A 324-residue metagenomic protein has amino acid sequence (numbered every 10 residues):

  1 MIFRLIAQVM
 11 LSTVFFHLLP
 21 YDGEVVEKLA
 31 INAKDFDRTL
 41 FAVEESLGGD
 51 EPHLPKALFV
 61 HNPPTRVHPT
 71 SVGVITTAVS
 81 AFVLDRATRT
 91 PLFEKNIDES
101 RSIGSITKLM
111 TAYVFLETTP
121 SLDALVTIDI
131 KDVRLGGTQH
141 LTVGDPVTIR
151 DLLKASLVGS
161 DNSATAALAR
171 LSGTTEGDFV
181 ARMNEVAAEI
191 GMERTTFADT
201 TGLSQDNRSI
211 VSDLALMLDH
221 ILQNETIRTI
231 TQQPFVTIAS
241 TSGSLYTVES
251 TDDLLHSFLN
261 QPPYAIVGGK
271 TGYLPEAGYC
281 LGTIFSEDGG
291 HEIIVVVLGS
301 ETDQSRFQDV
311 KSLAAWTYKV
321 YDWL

Functional and structural regions predicted by a protein language model:
I2-R4, Q8, F15-A78, T174-L324: Penicillin-recognizing serine hydrolase domain
T88-R89, S102-V126, L214: Active-site SXXK
L92-F93: A structural microfeature
I97-S100: A short acidic/small-residue loop/turn micro-motif
E117-K131, E225-Q233: Short, well-structured active-site flanking segments
L125-T138, S204-Q205, T237-S240: Acidic helix-start/capping segments at beta-turn-to-alpha-helix junctions
I128-V143, M183-T196: Active-site helix/loop module of the DD-peptidase/beta-lactamase fold, centered on the serine-lysine SxxK catalytic
L135-A169, V248-L259: Conserved catalytic neighborhood of penicillin-recognizing serine enzymes
